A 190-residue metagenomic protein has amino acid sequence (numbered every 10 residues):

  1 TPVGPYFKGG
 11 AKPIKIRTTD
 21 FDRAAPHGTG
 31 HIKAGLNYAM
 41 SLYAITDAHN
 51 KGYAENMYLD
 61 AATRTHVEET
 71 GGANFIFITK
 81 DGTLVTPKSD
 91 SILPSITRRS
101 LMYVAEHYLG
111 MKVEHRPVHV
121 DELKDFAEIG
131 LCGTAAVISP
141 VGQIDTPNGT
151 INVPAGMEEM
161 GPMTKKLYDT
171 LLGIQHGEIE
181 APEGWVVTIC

Functional and structural regions predicted by a protein language model:
T1-C190: Helix-start/capping segments and mature chain N-termini
